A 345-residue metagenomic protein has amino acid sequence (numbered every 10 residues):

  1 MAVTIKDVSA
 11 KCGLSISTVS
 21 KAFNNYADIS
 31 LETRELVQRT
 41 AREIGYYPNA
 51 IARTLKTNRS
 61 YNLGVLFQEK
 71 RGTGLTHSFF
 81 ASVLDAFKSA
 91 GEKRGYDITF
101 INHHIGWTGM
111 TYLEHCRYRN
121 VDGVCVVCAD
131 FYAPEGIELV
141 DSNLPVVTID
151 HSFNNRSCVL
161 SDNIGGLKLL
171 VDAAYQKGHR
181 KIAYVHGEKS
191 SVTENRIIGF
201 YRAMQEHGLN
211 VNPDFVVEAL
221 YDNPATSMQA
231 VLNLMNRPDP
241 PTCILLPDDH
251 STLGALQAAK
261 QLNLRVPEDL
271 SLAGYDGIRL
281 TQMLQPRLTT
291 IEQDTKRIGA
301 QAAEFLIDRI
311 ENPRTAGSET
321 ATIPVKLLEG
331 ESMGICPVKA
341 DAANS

Functional and structural regions predicted by a protein language model:
M1-Y61, A340: N-terminal helix-turn-helix DNA-binding module of bacterial transcription factors
A2, P48-N49, G109-M110, Y132-A133 (+2 more regions): Structural motif corresponding to alpha-helix initiation and N-cap regions
V3, D28, E32, A50 (+10 more regions): Residues at secondary-structure transition points
T33, T76-F79, E135-E138, T193-R196 (+1 more regions): Residues at alpha-helix caps and immediate loop-helix transition turns in enzyme cores, especially N- and C-cap
E43, A86-R94, D141-V147, S152-S345: Bacterial carbohydrate/catabolite-sensing allosteric modules
E43-N49, I105-G109, C128-A129, L256: Short gly/ser/thr-rich secondary-structure transition/capping motifs
N62-D172, Q176, L234-N236, P240: Alpha-helical recognition/docking segments in bacterial nutrient-uptake and carbohydrate-utilization systems
